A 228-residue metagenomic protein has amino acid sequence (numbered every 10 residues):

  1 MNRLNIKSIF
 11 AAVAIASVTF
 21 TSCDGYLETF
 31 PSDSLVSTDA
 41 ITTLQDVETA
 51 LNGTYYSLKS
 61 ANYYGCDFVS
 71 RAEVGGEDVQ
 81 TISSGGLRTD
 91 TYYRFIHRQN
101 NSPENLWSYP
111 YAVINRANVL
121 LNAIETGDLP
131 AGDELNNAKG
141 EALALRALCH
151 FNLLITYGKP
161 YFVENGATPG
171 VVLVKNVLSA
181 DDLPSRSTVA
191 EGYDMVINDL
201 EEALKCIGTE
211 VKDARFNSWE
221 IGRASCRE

Functional and structural regions predicted by a protein language model:
N2, C23-S70: Membrane-proximal, proline-rich intrinsically disordered regions
N2-F10: Bacterial N-terminal signal peptides that target proteins for export
E48, L87-Y157, S187, E202-R215: Conserved, well-structured interaction surfaces
K59-Y64, D78-T81, C149-P160: Secretory-pathway/luminal and periplasmic proteins that interact with or process carbohydrate-rich
A72-G86: Active-site substrate-recognition loop segments, prototypically the cytochrome P450 B′-helix/B-C loop
D133, T156-D194, N198: Short coil/linker segments at helix-helix boundaries
I221-E228: Residue-level detector of conserved catalytic or cofactor/ligand-binding positions in enzyme active sites
